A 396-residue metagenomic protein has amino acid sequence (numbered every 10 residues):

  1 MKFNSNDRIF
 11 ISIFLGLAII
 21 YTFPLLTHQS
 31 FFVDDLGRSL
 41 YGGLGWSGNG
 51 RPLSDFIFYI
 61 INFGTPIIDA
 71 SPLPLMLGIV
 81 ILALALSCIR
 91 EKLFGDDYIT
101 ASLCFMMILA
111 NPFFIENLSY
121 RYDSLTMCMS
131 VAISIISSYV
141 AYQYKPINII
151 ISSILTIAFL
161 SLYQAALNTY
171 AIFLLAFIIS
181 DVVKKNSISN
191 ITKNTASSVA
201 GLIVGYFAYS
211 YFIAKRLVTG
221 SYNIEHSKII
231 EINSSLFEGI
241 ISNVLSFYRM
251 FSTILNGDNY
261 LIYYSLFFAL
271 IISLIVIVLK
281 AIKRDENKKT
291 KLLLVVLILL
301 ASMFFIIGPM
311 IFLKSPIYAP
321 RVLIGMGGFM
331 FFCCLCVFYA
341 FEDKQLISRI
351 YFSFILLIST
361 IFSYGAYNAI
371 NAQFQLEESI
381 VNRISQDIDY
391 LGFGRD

Functional and structural regions predicted by a protein language model:
Y21-R38, G45-I57, Q375-L376: Extracytoplasmic catalytic/substrate-binding loops of multi-pass membrane glycan-assembly enzymes
S47, R51, G78, I99-Y142 (+4 more regions): Membrane-interface micro-motifs in multi-pass membrane enzymes
S134-I149, V183-K185: Membrane-interface transmembrane helices that cradle and orient dolichyl/undecaprenyl
I147-I150, Y339-S363: Signature aromatic-anchored transmembrane alpha helix within multi-pass, membrane-resident enzymes that catalyze glycan
I149-Q164, T169-Y170, L175: Membrane-interface alpha helices of multi-pass inner-membrane proteins
Y170-A200: Perimembrane helix-loop-helix junctions
N194-I272, M310: Membrane-lumen/periplasm interface segments of specific transmembrane helices in polyprenyl phosphate-linked
I358-D396: Membrane-embedded, lumen/periplasm-facing catalytic core of multi-pass transferases that use lipid-linked donors
